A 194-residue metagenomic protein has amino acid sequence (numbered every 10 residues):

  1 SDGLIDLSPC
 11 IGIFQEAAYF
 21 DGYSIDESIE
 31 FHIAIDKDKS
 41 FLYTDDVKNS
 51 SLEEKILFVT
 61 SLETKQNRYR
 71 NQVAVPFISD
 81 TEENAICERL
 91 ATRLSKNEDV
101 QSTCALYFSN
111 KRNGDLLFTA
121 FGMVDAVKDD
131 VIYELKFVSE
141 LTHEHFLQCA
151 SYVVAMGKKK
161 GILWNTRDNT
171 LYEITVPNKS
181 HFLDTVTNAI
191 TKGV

Functional and structural regions predicted by a protein language model:
S1-M123: Metal-dependent nuclease catalytic cores that hydrolyze phosphodiester bonds in DNA/RNA, characterized by
L106-T187: Nucleic-acid nuclease catalytic cores
N188-V194: Non-catalytic C-terminal interaction segments of nucleic acid-processing enzymes
